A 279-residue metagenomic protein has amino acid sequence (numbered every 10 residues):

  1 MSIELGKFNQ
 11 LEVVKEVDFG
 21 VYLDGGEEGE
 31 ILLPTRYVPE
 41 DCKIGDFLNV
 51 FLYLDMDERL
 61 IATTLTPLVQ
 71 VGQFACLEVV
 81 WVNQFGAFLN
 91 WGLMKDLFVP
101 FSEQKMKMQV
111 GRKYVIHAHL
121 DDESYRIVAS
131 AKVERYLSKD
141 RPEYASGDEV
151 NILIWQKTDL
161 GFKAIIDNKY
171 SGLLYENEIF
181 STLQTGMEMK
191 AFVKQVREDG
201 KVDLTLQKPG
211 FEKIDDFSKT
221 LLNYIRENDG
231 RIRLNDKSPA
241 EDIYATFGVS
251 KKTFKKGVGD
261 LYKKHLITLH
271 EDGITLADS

Functional and structural regions predicted by a protein language model:
M1-S279: Single-stranded RNA-binding regions, centering on S1/OB-family and related RNA-binding modules
